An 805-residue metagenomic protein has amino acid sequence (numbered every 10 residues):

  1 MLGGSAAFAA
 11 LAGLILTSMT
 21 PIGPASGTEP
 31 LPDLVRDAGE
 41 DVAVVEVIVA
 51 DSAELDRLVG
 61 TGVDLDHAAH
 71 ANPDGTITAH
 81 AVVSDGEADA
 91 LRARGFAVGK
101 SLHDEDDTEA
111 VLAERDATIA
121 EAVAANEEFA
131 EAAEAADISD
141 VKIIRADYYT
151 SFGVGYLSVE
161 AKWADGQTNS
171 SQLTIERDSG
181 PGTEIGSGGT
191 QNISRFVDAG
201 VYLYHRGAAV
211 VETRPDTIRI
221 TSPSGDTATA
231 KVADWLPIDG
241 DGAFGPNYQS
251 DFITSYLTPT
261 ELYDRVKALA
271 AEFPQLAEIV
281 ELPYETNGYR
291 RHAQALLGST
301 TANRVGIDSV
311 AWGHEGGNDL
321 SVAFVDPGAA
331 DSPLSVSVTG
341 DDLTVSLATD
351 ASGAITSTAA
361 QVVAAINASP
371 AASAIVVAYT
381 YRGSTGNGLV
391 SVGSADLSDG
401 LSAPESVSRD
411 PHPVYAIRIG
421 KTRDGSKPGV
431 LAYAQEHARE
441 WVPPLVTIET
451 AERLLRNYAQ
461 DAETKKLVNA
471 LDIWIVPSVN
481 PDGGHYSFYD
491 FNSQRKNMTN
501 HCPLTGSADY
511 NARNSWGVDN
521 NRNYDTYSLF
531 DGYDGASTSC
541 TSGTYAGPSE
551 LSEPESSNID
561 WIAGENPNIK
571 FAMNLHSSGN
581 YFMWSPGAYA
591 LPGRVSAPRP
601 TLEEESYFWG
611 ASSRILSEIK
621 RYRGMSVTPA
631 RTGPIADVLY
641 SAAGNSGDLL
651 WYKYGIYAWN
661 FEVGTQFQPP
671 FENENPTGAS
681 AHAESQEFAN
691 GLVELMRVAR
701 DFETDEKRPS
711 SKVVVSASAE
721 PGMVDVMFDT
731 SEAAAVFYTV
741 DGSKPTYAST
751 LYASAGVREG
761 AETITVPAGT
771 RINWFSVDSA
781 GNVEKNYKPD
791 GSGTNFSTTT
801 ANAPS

Functional and structural regions predicted by a protein language model:
M1-G27: Secretory targeting and sorting signals
G27-G306, V310-G317, A348-D725, G756-E759 (+2 more regions): M14 metallocarboxypeptidase catalytic domain recognition
T174-E176, A735-T739: Beta-strand signatures of extracellular beta-sandwich domains
G182-V197, A329-T339, P745-S749: Low-complexity "stalk/linker" and mucin-like segments enriched in Ser/Thr/Pro/Ala/Gly
W312-V338, N367-A372: Ser/Thr/Gly-rich low-complexity blocks that favor extended beta-strand/coil architectures
P333, S337-V338, D741-P767: Extracellular beta-sheet repeat scaffolds used for adhesion and glycan interaction
T730-E732: Short glycine/proline-centered coil/turn motifs in the loop regions of extracellular beta-sandwich domains
